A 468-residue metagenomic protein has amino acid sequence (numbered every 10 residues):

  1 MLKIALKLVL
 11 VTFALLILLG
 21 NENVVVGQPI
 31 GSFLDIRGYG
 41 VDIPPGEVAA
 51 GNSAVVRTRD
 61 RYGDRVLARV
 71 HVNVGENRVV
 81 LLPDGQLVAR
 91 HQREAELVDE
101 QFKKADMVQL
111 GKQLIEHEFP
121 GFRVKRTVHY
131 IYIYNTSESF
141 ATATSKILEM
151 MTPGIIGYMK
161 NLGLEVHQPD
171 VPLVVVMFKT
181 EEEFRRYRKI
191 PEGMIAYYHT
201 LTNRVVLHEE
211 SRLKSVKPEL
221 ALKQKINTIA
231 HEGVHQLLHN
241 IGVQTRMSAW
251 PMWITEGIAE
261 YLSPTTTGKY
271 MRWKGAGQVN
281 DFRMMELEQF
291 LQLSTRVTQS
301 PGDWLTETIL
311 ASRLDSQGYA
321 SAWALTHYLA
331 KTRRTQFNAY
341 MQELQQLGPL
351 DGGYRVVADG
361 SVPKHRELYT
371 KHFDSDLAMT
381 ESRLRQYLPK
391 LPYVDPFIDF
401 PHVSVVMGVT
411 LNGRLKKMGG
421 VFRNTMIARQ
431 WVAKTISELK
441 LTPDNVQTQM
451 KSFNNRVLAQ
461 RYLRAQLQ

Functional and structural regions predicted by a protein language model:
M1-L10: Bacterial N-terminal signal peptides that target proteins for export
V9-G20: Bacterial N-terminal signal peptides
V25-I131, T136-E138, T142-M159: Compositionally biased alpha-helical segments
R61, L82-G85, K179-E182, A330-R334: Short, flexible beta-strand-to-coil junctions
F119-P251, G353: Juxtacatalytic substrate-recognition/specificity segment
Y197-L207, S211, A221-Q224, R246-K417: Acidic/His/Gly-enriched intrinsically disordered linker/tail segments that often contain short helix/coil "MoRF-like"
D399-Q468: Non-catalytic terminal regions of proteins
